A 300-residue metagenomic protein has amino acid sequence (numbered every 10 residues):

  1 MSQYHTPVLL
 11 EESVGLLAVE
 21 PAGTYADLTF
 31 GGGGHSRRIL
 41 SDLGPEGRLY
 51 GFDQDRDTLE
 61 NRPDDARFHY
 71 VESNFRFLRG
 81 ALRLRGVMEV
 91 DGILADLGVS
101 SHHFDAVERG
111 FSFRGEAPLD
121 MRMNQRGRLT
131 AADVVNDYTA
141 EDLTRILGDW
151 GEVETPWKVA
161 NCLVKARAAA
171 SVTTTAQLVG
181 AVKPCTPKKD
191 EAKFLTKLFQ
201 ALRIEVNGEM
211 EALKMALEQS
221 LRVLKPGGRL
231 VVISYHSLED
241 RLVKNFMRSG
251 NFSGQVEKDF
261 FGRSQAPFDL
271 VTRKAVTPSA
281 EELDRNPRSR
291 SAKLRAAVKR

Functional and structural regions predicted by a protein language model:
M1-R300: S-adenosyl-L-methionine-dependent methyltransferase catalytic core, i.e., the SAM/SAH-binding region
